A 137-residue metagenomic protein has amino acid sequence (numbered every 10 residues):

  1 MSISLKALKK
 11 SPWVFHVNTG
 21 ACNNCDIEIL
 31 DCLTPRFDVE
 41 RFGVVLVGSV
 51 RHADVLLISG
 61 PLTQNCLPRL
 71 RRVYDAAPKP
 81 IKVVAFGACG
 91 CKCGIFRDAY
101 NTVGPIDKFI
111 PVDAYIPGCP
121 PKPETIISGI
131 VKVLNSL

Functional and structural regions predicted by a protein language model:
M1-L137: Iron-sulfur-associated redox domains of electron-transfer enzymes in respiratory and anaerobic energy metabolism
